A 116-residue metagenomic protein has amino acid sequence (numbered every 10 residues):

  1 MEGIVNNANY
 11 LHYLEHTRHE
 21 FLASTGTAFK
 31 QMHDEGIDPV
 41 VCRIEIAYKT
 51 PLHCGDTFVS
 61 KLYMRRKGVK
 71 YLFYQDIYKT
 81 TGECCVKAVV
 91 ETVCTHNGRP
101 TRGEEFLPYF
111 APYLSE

Functional and structural regions predicted by a protein language model:
M1-V40, T95-E116: Hot-dog-fold acyl-thioester-processing enzymes
F21-Y71, K87, E91-V93: Hydrophobic beta-strand-centered segment that forms part of the acyl-chain substrate-binding groove
H53-T57, M64-E116: HotDog/MaoC-like acyl-thioester-processing domains
